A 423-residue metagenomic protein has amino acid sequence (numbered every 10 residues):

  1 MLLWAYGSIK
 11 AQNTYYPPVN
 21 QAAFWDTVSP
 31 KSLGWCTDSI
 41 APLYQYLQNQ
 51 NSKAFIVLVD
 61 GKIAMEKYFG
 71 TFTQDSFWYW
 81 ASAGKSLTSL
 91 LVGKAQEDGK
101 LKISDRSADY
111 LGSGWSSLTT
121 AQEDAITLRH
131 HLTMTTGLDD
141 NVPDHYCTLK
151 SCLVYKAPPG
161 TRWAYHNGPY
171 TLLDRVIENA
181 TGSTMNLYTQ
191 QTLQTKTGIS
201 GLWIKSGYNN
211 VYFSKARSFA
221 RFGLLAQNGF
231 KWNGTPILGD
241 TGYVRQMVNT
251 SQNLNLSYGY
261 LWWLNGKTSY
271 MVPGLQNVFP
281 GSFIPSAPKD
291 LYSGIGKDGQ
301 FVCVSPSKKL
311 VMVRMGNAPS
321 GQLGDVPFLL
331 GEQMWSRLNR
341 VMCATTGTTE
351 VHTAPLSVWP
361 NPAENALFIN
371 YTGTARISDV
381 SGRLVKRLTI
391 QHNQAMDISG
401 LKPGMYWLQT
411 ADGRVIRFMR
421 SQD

Functional and structural regions predicted by a protein language model:
G7-A11: Sec/Tat signal peptide C-region and signal peptidase I cleavage site
Q12-V28, M342-W359, Q422-D423: Residue-level detector of functionally pivotal "anchor" positions at catalytic/ligand-binding pockets or at interdomain
P42-F72, V302-C303, K309-V313: A short, well-structured edge-of-sheet supersecondary motif
G61, W78-S104, H131, L173-I177 (+1 more regions): Active-site SXXK
D98-T136, S183-K215: Active-site helix/loop module of the DD-peptidase/beta-lactamase fold, centered on the serine-lysine SxxK catalytic
T133-N209: A small/polar active-site loop signature that marks catalytic segments
G198-P306, P319-G324: Penicillin-binding protein/beta-lactamase superfamily catalytic region
V351-D423: C-terminal outer-membrane/trafficking sorting elements
